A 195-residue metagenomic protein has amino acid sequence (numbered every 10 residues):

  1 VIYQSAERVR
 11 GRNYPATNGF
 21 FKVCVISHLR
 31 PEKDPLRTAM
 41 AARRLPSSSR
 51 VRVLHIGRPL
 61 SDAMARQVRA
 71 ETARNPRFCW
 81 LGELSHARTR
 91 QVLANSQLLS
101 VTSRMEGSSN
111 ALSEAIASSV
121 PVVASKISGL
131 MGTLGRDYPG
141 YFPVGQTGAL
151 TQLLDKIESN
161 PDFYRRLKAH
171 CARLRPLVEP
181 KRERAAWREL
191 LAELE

Functional and structural regions predicted by a protein language model:
V1-R12: Short beta-strand->alpha-helix junction loop in the catalytic core of nucleotide-activated group-transfer enzymes
P15-K33, T38-R43, V53-I56: Conserved donor-binding/catalytic core segment of Leloir-type glycosyltransferases
R52-R77, L81, R88: Short, structured helix-loop element that forms part of the nucleotide-activated donor/catalytic region
E83-L84, Q91-S96: Short alpha-helical donor nucleotide-sugar binding micro-motif in glycosyltransferases
R104: Aromatic "clamp/platform" in nucleotide-sugar-dependent glycosyltransferases that forms part of the donor/acceptor
P121-A124: Short hydrophobic beta-strand element within catalytic cores of glycosyltransferases and related nucleotide-activated
R136-G148, K156-P161: Conserved acidic donor-binding segment of nucleotide-sugar-dependent glycosyltransferases
D162-A192: A charged, aromatic-enriched C-terminal amphipathic alpha-helix characteristic of glycosyltransferases across folds
